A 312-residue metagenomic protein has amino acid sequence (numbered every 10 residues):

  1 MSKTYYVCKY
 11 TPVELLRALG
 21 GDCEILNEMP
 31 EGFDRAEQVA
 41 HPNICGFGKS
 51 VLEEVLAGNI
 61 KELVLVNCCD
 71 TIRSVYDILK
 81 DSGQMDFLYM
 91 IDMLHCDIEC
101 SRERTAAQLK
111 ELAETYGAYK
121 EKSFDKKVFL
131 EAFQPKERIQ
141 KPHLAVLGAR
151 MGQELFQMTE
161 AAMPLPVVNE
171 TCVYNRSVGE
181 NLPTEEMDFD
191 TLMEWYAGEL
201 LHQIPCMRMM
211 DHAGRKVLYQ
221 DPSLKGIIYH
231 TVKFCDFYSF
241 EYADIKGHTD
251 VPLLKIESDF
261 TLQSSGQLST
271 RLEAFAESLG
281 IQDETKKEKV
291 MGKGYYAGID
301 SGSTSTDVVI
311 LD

Functional and structural regions predicted by a protein language model:
M1-Y295: An N-terminal assembly and electron-transfer interface module characteristic of large anaerobic redox and radical
M291-D312: Gly/Thr-rich phosphate-binding beta-strand-loop-beta motif of the actin/hexokinase/Hsp70
